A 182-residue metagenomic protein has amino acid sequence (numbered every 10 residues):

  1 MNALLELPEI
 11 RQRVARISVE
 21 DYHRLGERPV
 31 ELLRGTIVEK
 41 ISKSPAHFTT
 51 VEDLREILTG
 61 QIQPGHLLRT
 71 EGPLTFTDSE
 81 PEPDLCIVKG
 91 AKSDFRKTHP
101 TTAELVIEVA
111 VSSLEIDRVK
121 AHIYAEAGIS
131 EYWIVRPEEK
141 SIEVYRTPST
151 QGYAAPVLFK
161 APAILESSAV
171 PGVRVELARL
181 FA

Functional and structural regions predicted by a protein language model:
M1-A182: Gly/Pro/Ser/Thr-rich low-complexity, intrinsically disordered segments predominantly at protein N-termini
